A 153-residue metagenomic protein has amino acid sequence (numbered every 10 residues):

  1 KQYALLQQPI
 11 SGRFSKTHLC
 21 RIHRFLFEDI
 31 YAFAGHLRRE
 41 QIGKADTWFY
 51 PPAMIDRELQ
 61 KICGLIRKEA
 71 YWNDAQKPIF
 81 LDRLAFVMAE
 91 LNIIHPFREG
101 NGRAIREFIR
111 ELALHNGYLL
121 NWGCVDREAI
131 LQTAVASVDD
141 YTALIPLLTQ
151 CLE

Functional and structural regions predicted by a protein language model:
K1-E153: FIC/Doc superfamily catalytic core
